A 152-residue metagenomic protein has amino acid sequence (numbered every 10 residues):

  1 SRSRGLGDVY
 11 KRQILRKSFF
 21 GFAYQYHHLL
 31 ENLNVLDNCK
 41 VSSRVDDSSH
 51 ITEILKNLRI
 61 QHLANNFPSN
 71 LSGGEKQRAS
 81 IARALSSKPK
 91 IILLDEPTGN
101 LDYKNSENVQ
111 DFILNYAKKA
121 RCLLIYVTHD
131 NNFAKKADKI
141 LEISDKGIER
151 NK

Functional and structural regions predicted by a protein language model:
S1-Y10: Single conserved hydrophobic/aromatic residue that forms the stacking wall/gate of nucleotide- or nucleobase-binding
K17, Q25-L30, D130: Catalytic "switch" loops of ABC-type ATPases
D47-L63: Conserved ABC ATPase "signature" region
F67-Q77: Conserved ABC ATPase signature
I81: Hydrophobic anchor residue at the start of the ABC signature
S86-K90: A short, proline-enriched helix->beta-strand linker immediately N-terminal to the Walker B motif in ABC-type P-loop
I92-D95: Catalytic Walker B motif of ABC-type/P-loop ATPase nucleotide-binding domains
